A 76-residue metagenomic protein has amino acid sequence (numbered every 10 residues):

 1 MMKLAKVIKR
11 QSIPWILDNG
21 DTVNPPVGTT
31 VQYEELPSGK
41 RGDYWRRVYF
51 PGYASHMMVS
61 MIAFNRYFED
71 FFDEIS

Functional and structural regions predicted by a protein language model:
L4-S12: A short beta-strand micro-motif
S12-I13, G28, L36, F64: Intrinsic disorder/low-complexity segments
W15-N19: Short alpha-helix capping/helix-loop boundary micro-motifs
D21-P37: Conserved beta-strand/loop element in small beta-rich adapter and peptidoglycan-binding domains
Y33-V59: SH3/SH3-like beta-barrel superfamily modules
Y53-S76: Intrinsically disordered, low-complexity, charged/polar segments
